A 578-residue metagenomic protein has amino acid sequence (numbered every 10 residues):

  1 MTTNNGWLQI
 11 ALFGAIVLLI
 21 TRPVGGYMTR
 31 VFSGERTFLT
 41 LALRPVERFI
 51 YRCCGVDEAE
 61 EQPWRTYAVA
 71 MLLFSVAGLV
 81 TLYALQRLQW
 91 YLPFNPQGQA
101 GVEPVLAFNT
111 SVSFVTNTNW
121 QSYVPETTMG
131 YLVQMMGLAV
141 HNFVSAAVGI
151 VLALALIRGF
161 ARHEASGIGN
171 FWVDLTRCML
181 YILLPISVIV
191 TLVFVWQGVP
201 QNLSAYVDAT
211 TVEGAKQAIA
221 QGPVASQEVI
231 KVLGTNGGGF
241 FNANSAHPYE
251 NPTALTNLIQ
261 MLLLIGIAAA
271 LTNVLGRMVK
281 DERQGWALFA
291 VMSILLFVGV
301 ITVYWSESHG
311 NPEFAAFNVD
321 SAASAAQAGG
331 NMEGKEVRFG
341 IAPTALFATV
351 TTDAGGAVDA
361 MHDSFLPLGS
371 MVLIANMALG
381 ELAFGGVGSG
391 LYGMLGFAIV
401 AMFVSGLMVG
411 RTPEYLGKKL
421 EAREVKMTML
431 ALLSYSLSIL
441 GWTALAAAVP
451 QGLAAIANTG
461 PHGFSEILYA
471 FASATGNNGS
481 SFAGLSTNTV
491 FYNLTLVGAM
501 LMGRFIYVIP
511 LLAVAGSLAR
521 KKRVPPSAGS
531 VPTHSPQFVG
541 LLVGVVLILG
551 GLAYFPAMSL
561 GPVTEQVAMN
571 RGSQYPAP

Functional and structural regions predicted by a protein language model:
T2-P578: Membrane-proximal intracellular helices of multi-pass ion channels
